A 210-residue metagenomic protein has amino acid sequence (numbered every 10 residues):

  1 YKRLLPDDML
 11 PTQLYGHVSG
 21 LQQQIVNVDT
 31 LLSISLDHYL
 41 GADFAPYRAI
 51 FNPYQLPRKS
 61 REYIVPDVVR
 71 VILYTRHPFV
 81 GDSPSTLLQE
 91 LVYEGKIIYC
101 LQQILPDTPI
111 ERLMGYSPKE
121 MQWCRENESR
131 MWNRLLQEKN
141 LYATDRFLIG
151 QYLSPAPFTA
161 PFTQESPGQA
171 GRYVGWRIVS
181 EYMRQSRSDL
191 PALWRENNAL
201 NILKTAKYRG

Functional and structural regions predicted by a protein language model:
Y1-M121: Acidic/His-rich structured neighborhood in mature extracellular/periplasmic domains
L88, I98-G210: A cross-kingdom marker for long, charged
